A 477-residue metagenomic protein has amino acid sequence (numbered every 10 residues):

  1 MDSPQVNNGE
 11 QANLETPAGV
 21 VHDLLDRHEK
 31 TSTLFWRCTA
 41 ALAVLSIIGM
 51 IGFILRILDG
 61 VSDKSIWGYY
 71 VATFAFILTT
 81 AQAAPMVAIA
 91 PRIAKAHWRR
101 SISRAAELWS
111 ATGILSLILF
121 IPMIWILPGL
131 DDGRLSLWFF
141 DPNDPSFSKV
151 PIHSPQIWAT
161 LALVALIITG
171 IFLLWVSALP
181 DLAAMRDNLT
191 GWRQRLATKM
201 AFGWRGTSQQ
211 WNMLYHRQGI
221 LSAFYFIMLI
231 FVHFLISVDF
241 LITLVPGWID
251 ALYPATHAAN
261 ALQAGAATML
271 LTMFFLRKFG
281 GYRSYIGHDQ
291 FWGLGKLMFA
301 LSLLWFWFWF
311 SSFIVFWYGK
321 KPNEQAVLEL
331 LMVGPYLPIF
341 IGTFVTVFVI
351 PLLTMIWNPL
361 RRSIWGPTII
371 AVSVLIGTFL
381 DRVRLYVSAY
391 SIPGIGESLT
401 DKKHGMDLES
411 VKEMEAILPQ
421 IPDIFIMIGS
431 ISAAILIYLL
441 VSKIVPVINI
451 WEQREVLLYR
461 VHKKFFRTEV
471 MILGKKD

Functional and structural regions predicted by a protein language model:
M1-G52, G133-I152, D181-G219, Y285-H288 (+2 more regions): Extramembrane terminal tails and long inter-domain/linker segments of multi-pass membrane proteins
E15-V21, I77-A96: Central hydrophobic cores of alpha-helical transmembrane segments in multi-pass inner-membrane proteins across all
E29, F35-V61, F140-T343, E452: Long, contiguous internal "core" modules enriched in hydrophobic/ aromatic residues
S62-T80, L252-H257: Loop-to-helix transition at the N-terminal end of transmembrane alpha-helices
L78-V87, I118-L119, L161-W175, A259-F274 (+2 more regions): Hydrophobic cores of alpha-helical transmembrane segments in multi-pass inner/ER membrane proteins, independent
V87-S103, F275-Y282: Membrane-helix interface/capping segments
Y253-H257, P322-F344, P351, S363 (+1 more regions): Membrane-interface transmembrane-helix boundary segments in multi-pass integral membrane proteins
G366-I376: Central hydrophobic cores of alpha-helical transmembrane segments in multi-pass integral membrane proteins
